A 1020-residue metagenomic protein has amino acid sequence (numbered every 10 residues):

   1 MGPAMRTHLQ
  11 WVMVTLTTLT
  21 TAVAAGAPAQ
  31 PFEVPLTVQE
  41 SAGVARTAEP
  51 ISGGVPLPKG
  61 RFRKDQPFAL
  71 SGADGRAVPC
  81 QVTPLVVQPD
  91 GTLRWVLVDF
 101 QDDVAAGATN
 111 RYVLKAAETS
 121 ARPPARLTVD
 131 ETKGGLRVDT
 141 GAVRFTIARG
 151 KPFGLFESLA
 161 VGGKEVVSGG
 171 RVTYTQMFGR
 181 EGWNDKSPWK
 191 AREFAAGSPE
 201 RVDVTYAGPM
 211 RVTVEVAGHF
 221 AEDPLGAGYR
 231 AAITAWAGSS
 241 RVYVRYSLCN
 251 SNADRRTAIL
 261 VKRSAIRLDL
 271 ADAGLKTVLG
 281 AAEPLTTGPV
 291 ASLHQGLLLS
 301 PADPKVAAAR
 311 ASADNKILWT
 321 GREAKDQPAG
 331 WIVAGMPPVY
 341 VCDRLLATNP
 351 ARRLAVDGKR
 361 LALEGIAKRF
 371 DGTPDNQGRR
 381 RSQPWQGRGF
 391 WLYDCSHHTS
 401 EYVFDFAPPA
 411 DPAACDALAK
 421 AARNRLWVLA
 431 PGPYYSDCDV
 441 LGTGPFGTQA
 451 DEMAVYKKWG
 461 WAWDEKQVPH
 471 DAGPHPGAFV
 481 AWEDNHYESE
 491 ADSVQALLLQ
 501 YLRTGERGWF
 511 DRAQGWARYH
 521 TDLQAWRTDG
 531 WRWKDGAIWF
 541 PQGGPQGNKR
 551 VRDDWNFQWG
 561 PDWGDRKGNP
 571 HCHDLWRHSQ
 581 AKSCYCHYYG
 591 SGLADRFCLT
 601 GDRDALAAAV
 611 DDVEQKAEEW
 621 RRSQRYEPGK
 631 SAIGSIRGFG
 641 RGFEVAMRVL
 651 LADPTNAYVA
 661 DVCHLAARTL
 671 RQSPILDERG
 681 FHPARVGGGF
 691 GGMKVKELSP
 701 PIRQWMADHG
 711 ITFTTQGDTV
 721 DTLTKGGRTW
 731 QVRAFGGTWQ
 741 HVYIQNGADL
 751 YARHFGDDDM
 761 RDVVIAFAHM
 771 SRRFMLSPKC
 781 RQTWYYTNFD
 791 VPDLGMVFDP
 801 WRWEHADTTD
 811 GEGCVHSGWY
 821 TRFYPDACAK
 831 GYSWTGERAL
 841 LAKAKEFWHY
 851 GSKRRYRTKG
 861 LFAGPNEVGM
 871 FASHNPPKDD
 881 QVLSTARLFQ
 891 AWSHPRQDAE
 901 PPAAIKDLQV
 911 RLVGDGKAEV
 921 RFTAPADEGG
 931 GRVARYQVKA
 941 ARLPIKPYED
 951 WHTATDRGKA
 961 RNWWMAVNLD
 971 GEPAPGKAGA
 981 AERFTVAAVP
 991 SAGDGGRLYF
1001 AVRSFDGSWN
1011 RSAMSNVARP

Functional and structural regions predicted by a protein language model:
V38-Q66, A148, I259-A271: Surface-exposed beta-strand/loop patches in extracellular or lumenal glycoproteins
R122-L155, V172, M177, E181 (+5 more regions): An acidic-aromatic substrate-binding cleft motif
G135-P433, D437-V440, N485-E488, Y519 (+1 more regions): Beta-strand/loop-rich accessory regions of lumenal/periplasmic or secreted enzymes, predominantly carbohydrate-active
G218-F220, S247-N252, V403-P408, D492-G508 (+9 more regions): Well-ordered alpha-helical scaffold segments within catalytic/enzyme domains
D411-W427, N656-D661, L665, T669-Q672 (+2 more regions): Terminal, non-catalytic domain-edge segments
R896-R932, R1011-P1020: Pro/Thr/Ser/Gly-rich low-complexity, intrinsically disordered linker/stalk tracts
V933-G993: Recognizes extended acidic, P/S/T-rich segments that occur within or adjacent to Ig-like beta-sandwich modules
V986-N1010: Beta-strand-rich modules
